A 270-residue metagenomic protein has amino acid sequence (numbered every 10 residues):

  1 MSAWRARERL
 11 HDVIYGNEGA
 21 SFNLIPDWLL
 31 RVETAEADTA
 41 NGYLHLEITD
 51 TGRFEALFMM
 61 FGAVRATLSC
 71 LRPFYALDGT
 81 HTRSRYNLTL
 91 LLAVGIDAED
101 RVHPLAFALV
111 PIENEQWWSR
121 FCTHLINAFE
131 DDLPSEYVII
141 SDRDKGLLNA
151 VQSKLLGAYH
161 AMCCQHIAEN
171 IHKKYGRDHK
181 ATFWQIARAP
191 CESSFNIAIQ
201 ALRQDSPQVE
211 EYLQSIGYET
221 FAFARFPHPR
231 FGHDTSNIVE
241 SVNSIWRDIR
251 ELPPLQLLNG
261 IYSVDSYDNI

Functional and structural regions predicted by a protein language model:
M1-G16, S84: Short, positively charged, Gly/Tyr-enriched micro-motifs that form contact patches at catalytic or ligand/partner
A3, V32-P104, N114-E115, N149 (+2 more regions): An active-site-proximal beta-strand-loop segment
D12-A20, L24-G52, V64-R65, S135 (+3 more regions): Hydrophobic, aromatic-enriched, well-ordered structural segments
G79, I96, F107, D142-R143 (+2 more regions): Residues immediately flanking
R85-Y86, F107-D132: Active-site beta-loop-alpha junctions of metal-dependent nucleic acid enzymes, especially the RNase H-like/DDE
I96-R101, A128-S135, K154-Y159: Secondary-structure transition/capping motifs at alpha-helix termini and the adjoining loop/turn into the next element
Q116-S119, K145-N149, E211: Alpha-helical elements of the RecA-like P-loop NTPase motor core of helicases
S135-G146, H166: Acidic/histidine-rich, metal-coordinating catalytic segments
